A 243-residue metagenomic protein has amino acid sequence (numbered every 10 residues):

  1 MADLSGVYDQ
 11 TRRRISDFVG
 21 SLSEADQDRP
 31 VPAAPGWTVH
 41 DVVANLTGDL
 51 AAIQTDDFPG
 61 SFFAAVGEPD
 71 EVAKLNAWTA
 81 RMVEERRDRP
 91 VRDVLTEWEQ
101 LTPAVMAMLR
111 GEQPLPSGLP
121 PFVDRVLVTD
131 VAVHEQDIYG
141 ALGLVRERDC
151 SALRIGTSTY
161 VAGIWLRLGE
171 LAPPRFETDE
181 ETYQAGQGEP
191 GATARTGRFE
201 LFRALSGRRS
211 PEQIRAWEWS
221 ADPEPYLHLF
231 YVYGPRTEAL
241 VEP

Functional and structural regions predicted by a protein language model:
M1-D3, A51-R110: Short, helix-capping/interhelical loops that line the mouth of catalytic, cofactor-, or ligand-binding pockets
M1-G20: Non-cleavable N-terminal signal-anchor transmembrane helices
M1-L4, R29, F58-E68, G111-P243: Structured surface interface patches that mediate subunit assembly and partner/cofactor docking
V7, D17, G36-T55: Active-site-proximal cofactor/substrate-binding loop regions of enzyme domains
Q10, A34-N45, V126-V133, T196: Aromatic- and histidine-enriched alpha-helix N-cap/loop-to-helix transition segments that scaffold the rims
R12, L46, L50, T102: Short amphipathic alpha-helical/adjacent loop interface patches that line ligand and macromolecule-binding sites
S16, V43, Q54, L95 (+4 more regions): Non-transmembrane alpha-helical segments in soluble domains of secreted/periplasmic/extracellular proteins
S16-T38, P59, A107-L119: Helix-loop segments that flank and shape redox-cofactor active sites
